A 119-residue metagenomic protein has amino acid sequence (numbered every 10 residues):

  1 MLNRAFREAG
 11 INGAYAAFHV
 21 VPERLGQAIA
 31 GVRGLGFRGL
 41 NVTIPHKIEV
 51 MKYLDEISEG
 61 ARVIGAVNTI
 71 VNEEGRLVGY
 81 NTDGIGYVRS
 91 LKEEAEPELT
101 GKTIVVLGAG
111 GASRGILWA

Functional and structural regions predicted by a protein language model:
M1-E96: Phosphate/diphosphate ligand-binding glycine-rich loop within oxidoreductases
G79-G84, L91, A95, T100-A119: Glycine-rich adenosine-cofactor-binding loop
